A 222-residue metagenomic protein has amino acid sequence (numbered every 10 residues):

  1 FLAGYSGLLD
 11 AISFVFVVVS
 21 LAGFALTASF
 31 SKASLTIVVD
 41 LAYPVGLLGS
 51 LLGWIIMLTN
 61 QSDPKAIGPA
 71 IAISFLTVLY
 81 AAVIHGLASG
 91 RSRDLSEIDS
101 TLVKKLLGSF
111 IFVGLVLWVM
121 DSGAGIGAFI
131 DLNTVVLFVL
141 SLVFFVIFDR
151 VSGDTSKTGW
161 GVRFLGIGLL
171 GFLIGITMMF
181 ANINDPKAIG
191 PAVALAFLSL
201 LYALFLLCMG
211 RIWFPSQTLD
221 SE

Functional and structural regions predicted by a protein language model:
F1-S221: Hydrophobic alpha-helical transmembrane segments of small proteolipidic membrane proteins, enriched in energy-coupled
